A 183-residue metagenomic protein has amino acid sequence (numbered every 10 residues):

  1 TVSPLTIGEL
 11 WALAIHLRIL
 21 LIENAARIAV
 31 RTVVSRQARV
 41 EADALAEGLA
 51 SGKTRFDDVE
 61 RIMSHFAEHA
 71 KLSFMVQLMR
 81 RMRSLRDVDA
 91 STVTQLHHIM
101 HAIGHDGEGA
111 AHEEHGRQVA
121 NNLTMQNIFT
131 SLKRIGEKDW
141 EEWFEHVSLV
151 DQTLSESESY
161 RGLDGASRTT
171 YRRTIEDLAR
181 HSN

Functional and structural regions predicted by a protein language model:
T1: Active-site acidic catalytic loop and adjacent metal/ATP-binding pocket of ATP-dependent phosphoryl transfer enzymes
P4-L5, G162: Short, conserved sequence motifs enriched in acidic/basic residues, glycine, and aromatics that mark functional "hot
L5-T54: Helix-rich C-terminal or lid/interface subdomains of diverse kinases
D43-S182: Basic, amphipathic N-terminal segments
